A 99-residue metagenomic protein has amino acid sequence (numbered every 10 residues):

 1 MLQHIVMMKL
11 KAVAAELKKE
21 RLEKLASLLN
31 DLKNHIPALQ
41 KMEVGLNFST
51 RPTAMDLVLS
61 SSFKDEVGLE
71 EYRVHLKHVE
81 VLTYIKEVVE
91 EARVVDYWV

Functional and structural regions predicted by a protein language model:
M1-D56, K64-E71, Y97-V99: Short S/T/G/P-rich N-terminal loop/turn motif that feeds into the first structured element of a domain
E66-A92: C-terminal structural segments of small proteins and small subunits
